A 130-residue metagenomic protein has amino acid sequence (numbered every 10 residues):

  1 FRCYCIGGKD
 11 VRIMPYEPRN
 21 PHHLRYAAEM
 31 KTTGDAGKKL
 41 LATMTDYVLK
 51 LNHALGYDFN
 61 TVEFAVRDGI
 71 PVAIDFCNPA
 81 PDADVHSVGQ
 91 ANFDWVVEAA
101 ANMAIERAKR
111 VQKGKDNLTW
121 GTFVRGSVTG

Functional and structural regions predicted by a protein language model:
F1-A27: Catalytic core of tubulin tyrosine ligase-like
C3-C5, I70-H86: A short beta-strand motif that forms the metal-chelation/ATP-contact edge of phosphoryl-transfer active sites
Y4, A91-W95, A104-K109, D116-L118: Secondary-structure junction/capping motif
G8-R12, K31-D35, A80-P81, N92-V96: Short, low-complexity, polar/charged sequence segments that are solvent-exposed and flexible
I13, V62, F76-C77: Generic beta-strand hydrophobic packing signal
N20-M30, D82-A91: A short, polar/charged loop-to-alpha-helix boundary motif
H22-P71, E98-Q112, G121-T129: A long amphipathic alpha-helix within ATP-dependent nucleotide-binding catalytic cores
F64, P79-M103: Hydrophobic, well-ordered secondary-structure scaffolds
